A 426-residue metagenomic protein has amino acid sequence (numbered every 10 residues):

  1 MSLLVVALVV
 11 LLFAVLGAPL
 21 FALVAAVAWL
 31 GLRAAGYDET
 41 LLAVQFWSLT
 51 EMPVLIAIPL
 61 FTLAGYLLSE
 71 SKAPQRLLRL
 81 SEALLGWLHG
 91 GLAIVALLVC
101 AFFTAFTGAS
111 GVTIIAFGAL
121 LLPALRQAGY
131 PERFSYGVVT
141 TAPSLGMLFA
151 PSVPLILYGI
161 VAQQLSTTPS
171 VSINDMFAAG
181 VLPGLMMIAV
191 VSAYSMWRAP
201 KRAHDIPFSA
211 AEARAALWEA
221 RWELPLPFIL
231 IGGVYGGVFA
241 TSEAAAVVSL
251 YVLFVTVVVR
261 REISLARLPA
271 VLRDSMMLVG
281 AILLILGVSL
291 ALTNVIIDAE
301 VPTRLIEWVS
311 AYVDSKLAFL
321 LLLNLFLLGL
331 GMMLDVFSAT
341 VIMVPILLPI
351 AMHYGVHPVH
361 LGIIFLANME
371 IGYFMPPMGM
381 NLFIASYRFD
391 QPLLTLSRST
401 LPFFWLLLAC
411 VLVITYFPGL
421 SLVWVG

Functional and structural regions predicted by a protein language model:
M1-G426: Alpha-helical transmembrane segments of multi-pass membrane transport proteins
